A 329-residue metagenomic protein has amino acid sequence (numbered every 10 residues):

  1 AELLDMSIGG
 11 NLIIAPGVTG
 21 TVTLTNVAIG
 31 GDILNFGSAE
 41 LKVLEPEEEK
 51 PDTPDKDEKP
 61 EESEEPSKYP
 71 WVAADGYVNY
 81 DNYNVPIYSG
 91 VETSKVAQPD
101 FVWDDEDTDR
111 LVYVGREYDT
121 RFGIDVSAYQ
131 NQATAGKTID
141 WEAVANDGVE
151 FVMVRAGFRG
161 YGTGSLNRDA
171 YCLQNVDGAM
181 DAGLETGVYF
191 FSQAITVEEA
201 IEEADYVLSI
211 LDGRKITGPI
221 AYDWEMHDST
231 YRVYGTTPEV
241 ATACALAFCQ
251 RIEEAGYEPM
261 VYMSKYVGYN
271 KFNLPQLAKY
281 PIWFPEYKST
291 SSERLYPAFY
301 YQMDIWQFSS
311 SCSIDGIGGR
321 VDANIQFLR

Functional and structural regions predicted by a protein language model:
A1-M6, A143: N-terminal segments that cap or nucleate solenoid repeat domains
L4, G9, I14-A15, T25 (+3 more regions): Feature marks extracellular polysaccharide-active and adherence modules
P51, P60-Q130, T134, P275-R329: Functionally critical loop-and-helix segments that line ligand-binding/catalytic clefts of soluble enzyme domains
R110-A247, E253-A255: Substrate-binding cleft of extracellular glycoside hydrolase catalytic domains
T186, E258-M260, I282: Hydrophobic anchor at the start of a short beta-strand that flanks the dinucleotide cofactor-binding loop
E199, V267-P275: Glycine-rich, charge-decorated loop segments at or immediately adjacent to ligand/cofactor-binding or catalytic sites
A204-L211, L274-I282: Short, electropositive alpha-helical surface patch
G256-Y269: Aromatic-lined carbohydrate-recognition surfaces of secreted/lumenal glycan-active proteins
